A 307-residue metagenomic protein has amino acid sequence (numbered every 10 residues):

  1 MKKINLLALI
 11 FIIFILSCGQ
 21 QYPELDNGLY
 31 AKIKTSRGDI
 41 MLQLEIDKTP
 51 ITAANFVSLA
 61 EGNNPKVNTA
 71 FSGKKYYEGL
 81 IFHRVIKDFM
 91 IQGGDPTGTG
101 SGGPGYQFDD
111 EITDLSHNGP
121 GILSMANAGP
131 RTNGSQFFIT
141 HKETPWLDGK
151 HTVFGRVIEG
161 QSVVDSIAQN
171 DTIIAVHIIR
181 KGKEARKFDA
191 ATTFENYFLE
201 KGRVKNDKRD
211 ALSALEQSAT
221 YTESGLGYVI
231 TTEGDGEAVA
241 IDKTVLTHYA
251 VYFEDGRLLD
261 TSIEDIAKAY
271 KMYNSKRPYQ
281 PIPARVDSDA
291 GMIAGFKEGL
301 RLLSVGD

Functional and structural regions predicted by a protein language model:
M1-L25: Bacterial Sec-dependent N-terminal signal peptides
C18-D307: Cross-family detector of peptidyl-prolyl cis-trans isomerase
